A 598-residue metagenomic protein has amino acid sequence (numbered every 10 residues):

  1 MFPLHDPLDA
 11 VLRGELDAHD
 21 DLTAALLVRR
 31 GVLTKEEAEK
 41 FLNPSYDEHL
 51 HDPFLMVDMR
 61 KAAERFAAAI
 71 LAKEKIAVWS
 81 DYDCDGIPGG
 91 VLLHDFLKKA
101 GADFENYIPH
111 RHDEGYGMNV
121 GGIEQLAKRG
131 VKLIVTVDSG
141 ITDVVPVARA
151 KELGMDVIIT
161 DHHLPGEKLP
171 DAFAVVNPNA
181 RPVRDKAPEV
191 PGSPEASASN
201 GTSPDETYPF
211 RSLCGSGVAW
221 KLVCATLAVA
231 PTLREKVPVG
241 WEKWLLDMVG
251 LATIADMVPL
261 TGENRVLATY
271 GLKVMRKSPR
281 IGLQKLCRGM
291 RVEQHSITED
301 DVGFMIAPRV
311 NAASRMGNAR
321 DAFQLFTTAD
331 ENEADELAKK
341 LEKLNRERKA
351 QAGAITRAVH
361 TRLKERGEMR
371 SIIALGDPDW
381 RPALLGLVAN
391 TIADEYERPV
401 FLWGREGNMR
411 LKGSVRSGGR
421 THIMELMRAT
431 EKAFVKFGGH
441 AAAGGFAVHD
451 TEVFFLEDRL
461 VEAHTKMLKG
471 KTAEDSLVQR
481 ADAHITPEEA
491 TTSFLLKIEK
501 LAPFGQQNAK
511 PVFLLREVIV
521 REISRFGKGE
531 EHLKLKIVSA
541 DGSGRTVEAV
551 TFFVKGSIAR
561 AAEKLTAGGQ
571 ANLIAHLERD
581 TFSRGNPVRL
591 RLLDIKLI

Functional and structural regions predicted by a protein language model:
M1-G14, R181-K186, D205, K285-R291: Short amphipathic alpha-helical segments and their helix-coil junctions
M1-G31, F54, I519-R521, F526 (+2 more regions): Low-complexity, acidic/Ser/Thr- and charged residue-rich accessory regions of DNA metabolism proteins
A10-V11, D113, R181-D185, E488-A490 (+1 more regions): A short acidic, often aromatic-flanked loop/helix-cap motif at beta-alpha or helix-coil junctions that lines enzyme
L12-K132, E152-G154, E189-E195, N200 (+3 more regions): Hydrophobic helix-and-loop "lid/oligomerization" segment in the mid-to-C-terminal part of catalytic domains
A68-K75, E333-L337, L341-G376, N408-M409 (+2 more regions): Mid-to-C-terminal polyanion-binding domains and interfaces
I108-H110, N177-A180, G404, K596: Residues at the C-termini of beta-strands that transition into short coil/loop
L126-R129, T136, G140-A187, D205-V258 (+1 more regions): Conserved phosphate-handling catalytic cores of large alpha/beta enzymes
R184-D205, R516, G542, L593-I598: Acidic, low-complexity intrinsically disordered tails
